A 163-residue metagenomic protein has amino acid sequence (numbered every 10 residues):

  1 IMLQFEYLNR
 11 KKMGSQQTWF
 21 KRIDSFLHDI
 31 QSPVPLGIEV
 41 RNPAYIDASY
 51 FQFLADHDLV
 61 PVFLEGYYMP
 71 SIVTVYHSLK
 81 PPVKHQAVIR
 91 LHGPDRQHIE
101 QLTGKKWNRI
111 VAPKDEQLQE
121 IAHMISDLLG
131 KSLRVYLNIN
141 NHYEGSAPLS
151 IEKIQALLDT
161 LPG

Functional and structural regions predicted by a protein language model:
I1-G163: Residues lining hydrophobic/aromatic ligand-binding pockets adjacent to catalytic sites
